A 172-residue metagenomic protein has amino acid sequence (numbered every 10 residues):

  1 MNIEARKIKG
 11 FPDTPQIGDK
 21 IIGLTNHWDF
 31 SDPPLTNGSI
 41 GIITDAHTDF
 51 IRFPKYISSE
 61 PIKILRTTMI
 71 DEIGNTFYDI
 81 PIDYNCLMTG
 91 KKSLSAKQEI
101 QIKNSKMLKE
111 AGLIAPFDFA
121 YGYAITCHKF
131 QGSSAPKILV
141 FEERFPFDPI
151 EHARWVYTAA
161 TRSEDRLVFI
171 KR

Functional and structural regions predicted by a protein language model:
M1-R172: Core RecA-like ATPase module of SF1/SF2 helicases and allied nucleic-acid translocases
